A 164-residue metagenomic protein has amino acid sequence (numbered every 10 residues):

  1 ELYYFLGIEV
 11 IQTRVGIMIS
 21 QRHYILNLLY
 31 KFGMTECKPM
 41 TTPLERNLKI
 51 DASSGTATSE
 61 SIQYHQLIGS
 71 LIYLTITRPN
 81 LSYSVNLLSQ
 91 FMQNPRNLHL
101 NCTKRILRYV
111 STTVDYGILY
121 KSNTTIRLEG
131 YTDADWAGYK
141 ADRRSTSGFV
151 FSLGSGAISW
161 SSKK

Functional and structural regions predicted by a protein language model:
Y3-I17: Short, conserved secondary-structure transition motifs
Q12-R14, S20-K164: Divalent metal-binding acidic/histidine catalytic loops
